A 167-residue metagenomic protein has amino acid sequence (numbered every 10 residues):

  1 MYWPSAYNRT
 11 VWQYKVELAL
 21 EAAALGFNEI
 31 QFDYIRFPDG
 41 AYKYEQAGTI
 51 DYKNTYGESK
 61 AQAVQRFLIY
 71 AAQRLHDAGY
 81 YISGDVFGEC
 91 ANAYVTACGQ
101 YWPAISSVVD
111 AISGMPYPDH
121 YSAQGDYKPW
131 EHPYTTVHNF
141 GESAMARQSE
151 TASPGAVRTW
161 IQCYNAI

Functional and structural regions predicted by a protein language model:
M1-A6, A41-K53, G125-K128: Surface-exposed, active-site-proximal loop segments in enzymatic domains
M1-E21: Active-site-adjacent "subsite" loops/lids of carbohydrate-active enzymes
Y2, I35, M115: Flexible, active-site-adjacent loop/turn segments at secondary-structure boundaries
S5, F37-D39, D119: Generic structural "secondary-structure junction" signal
K15, A22, D33, I112 (+1 more regions): Conserved, mostly hydrophobic/aromatic
V16-A23, A72, M145: Non-transmembrane alpha-helical segments in soluble domains of secreted/periplasmic/extracellular proteins
L25-E58: Active-site-proximal loop/short-helix segments that contain or immediately flank catalytic acid/base residue(s)
I50-A166: Glycoside hydrolase catalytic-domain groove-lining segments
